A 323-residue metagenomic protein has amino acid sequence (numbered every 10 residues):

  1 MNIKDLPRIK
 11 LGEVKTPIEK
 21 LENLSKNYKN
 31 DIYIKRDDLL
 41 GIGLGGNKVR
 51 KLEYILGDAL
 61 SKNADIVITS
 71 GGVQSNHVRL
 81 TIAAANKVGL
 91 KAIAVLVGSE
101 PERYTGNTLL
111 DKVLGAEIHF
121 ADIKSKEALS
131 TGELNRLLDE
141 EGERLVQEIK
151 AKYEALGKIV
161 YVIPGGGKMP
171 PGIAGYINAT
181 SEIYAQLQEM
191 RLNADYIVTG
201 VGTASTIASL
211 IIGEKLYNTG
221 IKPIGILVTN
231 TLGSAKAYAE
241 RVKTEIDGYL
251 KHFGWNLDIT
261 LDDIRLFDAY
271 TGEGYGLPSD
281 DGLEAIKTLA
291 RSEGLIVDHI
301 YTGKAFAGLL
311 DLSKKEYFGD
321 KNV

Functional and structural regions predicted by a protein language model:
M1-V323: PLP-dependent amino-acid enzyme catalytic core
